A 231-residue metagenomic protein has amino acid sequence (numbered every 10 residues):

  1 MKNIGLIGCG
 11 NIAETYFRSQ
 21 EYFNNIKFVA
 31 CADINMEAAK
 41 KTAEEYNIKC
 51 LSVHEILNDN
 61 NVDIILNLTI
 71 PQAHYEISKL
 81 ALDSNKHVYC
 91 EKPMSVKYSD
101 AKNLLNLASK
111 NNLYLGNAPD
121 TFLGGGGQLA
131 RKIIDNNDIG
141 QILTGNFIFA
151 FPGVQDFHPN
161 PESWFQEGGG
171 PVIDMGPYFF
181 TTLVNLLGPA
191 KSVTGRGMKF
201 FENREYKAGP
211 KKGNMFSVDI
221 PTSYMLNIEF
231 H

Functional and structural regions predicted by a protein language model:
M1-Y46: N-terminal Rossmann-like dinucleotide-binding module
K2, L113, G140-L143: Nucleotide donor/acceptor-binding cores
I26-A30, D63-I65, G169-G170: Short active-site oxyanion
N47-E55: Conserved SAM-binding strand-loop segment of SAM-dependent methyltransferases
L51, Y89, Y114-G116, N146 (+1 more regions): Structural detector of well-ordered beta-strand residues that form the stable sheet scaffold of enzyme domains
I64, I70-P71, Y75-F122, N137: Beta-strand-loop-alpha-helix segment that lines the small-molecule cofactor/substrate pocket of alpha/beta enzymes
T121-S217: Predominantly a Rossmann-like dinucleotide-binding segment in NAD(P)-dependent oxidoreductases
